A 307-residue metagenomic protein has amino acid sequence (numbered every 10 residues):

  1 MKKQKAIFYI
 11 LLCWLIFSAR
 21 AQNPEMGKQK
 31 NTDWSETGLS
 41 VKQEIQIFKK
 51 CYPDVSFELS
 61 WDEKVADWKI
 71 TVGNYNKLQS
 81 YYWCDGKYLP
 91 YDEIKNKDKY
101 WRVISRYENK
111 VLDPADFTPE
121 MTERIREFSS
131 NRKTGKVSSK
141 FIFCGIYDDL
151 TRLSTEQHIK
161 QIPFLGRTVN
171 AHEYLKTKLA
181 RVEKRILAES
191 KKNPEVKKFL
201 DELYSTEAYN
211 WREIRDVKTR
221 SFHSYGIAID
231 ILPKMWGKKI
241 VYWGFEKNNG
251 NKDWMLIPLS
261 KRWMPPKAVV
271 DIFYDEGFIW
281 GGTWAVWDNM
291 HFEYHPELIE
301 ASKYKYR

Functional and structural regions predicted by a protein language model:
M1-F8: Bacterial N-terminal signal peptides that target proteins for export
A6, A21-Q22: Non-catalytic alpha-helical scaffolds
L12-R20: Hydrophobic h-region of N-terminal signal peptides that target proteins for export in Gram-negative bacteria
Q22-K30: Cleaved targeting-peptide boundary
T32-S40, I47-W284: Cell-envelope/glycan interface and biosynthesis
D275-R307: A cross-kingdom marker for long, charged
